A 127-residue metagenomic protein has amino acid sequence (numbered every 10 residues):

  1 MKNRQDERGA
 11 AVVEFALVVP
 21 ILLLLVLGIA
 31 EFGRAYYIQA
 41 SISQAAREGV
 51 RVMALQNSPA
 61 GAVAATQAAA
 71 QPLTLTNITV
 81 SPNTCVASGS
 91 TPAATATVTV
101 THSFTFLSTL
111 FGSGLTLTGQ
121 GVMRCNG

Functional and structural regions predicted by a protein language model:
K2-Q67: Alpha-helical assembly-interface signal, strongest on the long, hydrophobic N-terminal helix that forms
Y36, Q44-G127: Short, conserved structural patches
